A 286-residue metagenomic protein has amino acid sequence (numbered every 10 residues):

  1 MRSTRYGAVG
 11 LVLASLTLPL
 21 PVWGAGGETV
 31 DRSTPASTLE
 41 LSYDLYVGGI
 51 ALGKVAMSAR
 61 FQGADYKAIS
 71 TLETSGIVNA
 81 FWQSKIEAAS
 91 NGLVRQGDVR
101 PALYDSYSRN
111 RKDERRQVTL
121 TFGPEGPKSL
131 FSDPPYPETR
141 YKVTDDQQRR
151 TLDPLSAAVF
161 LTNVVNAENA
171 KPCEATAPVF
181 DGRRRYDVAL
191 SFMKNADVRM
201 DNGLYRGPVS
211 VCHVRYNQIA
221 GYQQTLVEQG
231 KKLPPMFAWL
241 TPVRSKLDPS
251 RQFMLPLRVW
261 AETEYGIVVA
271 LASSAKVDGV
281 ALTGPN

Functional and structural regions predicted by a protein language model:
M1-L11: Bacterial N-terminal signal peptides that target proteins for export
T4-R5, L16, T34, T38: Compositionally biased regions
V9-P19: Bacterial N-terminal signal peptides
L20-G24: Sec/Tat signal peptide C-region and signal peptidase I cleavage site
A25-G123, A167-N286: Acidic, serine/threonine-rich low-complexity disordered tracts
N110-L155: Internal, conserved structured core segments that host functional sites
R149-N169: A structural motif
